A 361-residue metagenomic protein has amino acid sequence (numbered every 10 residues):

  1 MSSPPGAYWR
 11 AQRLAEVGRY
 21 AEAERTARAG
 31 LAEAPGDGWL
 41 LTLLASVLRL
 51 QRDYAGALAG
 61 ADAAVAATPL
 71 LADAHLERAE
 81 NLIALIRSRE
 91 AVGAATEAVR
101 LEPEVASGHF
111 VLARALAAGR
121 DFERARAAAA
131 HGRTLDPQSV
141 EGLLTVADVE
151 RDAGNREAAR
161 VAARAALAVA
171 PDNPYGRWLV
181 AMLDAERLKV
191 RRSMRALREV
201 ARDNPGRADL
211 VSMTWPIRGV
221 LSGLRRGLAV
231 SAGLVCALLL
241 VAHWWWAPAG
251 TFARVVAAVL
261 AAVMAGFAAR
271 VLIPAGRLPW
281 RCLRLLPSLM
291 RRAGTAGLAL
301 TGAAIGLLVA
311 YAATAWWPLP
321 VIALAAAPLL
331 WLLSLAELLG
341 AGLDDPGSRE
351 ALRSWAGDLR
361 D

Functional and structural regions predicted by a protein language model:
S2-I217: Alpha-helical protein-protein interaction scaffolds
L40-L44, L224, S231-V235, L260 (+3 more regions): Cleavable Sec-type N-terminal signal peptides
E150, D184, R192-A196, A208-D209 (+4 more regions): Alpha-helical transmembrane segments and immediately adjacent membrane-interfacial amphipathic helices
L188-M194, P216-A237: Alpha-helical linker/edge segments of TPR/alpha-solenoid repeat scaffolds and analogous pre-/post-domain helices
D203, D209-R225, A268-R291, L335-W355: Cytoplasmic membrane-interface segments at the C-terminal ends of transmembrane helices
G219, P248-A258, R284-R291, P318-L319: Membrane-interfacial entry segments at the cytosolic side of transmembrane helices
L224-L278: Core alpha-helical transmembrane segments of integral membrane proteins
L285-D361: Generic detector of multi-pass transmembrane helix bundles and their immediately adjacent loops in polytopic membrane
